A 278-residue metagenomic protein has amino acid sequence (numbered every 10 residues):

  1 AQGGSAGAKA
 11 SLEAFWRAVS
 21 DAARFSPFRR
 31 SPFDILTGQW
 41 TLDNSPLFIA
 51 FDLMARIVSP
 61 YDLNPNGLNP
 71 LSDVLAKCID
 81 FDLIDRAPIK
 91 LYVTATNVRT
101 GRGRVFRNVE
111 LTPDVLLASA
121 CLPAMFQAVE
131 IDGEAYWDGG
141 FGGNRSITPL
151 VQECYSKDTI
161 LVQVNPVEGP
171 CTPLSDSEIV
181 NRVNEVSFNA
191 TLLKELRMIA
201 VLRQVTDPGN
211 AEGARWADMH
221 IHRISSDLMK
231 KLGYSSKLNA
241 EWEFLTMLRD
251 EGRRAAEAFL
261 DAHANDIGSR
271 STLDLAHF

Functional and structural regions predicted by a protein language model:
Q2-F278: Patatin-like phospholipase
